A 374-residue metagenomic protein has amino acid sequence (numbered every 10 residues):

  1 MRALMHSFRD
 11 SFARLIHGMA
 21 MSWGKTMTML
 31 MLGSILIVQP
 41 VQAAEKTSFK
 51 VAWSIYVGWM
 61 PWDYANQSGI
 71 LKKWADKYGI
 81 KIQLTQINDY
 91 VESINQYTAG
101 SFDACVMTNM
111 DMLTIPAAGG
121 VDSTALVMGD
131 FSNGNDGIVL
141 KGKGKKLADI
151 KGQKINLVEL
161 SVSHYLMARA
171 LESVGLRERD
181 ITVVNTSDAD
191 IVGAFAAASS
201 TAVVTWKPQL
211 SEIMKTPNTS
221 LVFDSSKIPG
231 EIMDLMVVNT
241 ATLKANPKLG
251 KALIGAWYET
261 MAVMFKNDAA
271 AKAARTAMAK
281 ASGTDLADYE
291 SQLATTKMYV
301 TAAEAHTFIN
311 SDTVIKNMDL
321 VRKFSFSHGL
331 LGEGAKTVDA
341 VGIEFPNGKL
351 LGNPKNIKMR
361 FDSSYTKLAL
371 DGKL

Functional and structural regions predicted by a protein language model:
M1-S22: N-terminal secretory signal peptides that target proteins for export/translocation
G18-A20, G24-I37: Bacterial N-terminal signal peptides
I37-A43: Sec/Tat signal peptide C-region and signal peptidase I cleavage site
A44-N185, V192, T201-K207, G230 (+1 more regions): Short, glycine-/small- and polar/acidic-enriched structural segments that line small-molecule recognition paths
D63, L113, A168, S211 (+3 more regions): Predominant activation on well-ordered alpha-helical scaffold segments within soluble catalytic domains
V184, A189-L286: Pocket-lining segment of extracytoplasmic ligand-binding domains
A245-G334: Secondary-structure end/capping motifs
R322-L374: Conserved C-terminal helix/tail region of periplasmic/extracytoplasmic solute-binding proteins
